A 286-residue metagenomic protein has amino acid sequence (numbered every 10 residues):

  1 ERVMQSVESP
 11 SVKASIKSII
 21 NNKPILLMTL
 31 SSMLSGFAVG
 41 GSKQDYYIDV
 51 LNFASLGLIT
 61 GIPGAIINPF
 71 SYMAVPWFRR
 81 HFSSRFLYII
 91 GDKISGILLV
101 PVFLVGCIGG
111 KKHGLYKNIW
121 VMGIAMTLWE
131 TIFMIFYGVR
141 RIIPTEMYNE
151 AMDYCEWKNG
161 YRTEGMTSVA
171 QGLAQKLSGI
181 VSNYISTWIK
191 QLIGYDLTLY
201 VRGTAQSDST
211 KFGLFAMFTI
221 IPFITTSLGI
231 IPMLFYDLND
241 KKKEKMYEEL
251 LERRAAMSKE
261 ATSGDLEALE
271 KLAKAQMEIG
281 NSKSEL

Functional and structural regions predicted by a protein language model:
E1-E285: Membrane-embedded alpha-helical bundles of multi-pass transporters/translocases, especially carrier/permease families
